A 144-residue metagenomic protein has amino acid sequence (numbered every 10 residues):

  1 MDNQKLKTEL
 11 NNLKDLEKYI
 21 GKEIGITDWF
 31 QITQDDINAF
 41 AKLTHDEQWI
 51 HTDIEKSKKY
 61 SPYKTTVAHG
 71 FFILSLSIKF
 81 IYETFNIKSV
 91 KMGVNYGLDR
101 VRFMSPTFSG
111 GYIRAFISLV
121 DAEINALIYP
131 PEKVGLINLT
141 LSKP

Functional and structural regions predicted by a protein language model:
M1-G21, P106-P144: HotDog/MaoC-like acyl-thioester-processing domains
D2-A68: Catalytic strand-loop segment that frames the active site of acyl-thioester-processing enzymes
N38-A41, L74-I78: Predominant activation on well-ordered alpha-helical scaffold segments within soluble catalytic domains
Q48-H51, K59-Y60, G93-Y96, N138-T140: Short, low-complexity, polar/charged sequence segments that are solvent-exposed and flexible
K56, G93, A126-L127: Sparse recognition of residues in long alpha-helices and their boundaries
S61-T65, I78-D121: Hydrophobic beta-strand-centered segment that forms part of the acyl-chain substrate-binding groove
